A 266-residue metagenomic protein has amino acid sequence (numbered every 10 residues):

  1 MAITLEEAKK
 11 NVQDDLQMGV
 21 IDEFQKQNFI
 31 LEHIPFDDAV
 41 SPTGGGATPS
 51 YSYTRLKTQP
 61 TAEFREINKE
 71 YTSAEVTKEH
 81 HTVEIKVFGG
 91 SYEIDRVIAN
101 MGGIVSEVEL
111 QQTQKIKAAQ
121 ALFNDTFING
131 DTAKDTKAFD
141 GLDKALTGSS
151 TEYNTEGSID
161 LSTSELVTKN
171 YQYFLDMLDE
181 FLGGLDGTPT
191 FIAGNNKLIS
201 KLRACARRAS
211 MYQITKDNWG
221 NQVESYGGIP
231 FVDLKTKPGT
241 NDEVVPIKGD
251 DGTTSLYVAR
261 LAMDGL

Functional and structural regions predicted by a protein language model:
A2-H33, A47, R55, K137-G183 (+2 more regions): Sequence/fold signature of self-assembling virion shell proteins
A2-S91, Q112, D135-T136: Assembly/oligomerization interface modules of large self-assembling protein complexes
S50-L56, E75-S149, F181-K201: Long, contiguous amphipathic alpha-helices that act as assembly "spine/axial" helices in icosahedral shell and virion
